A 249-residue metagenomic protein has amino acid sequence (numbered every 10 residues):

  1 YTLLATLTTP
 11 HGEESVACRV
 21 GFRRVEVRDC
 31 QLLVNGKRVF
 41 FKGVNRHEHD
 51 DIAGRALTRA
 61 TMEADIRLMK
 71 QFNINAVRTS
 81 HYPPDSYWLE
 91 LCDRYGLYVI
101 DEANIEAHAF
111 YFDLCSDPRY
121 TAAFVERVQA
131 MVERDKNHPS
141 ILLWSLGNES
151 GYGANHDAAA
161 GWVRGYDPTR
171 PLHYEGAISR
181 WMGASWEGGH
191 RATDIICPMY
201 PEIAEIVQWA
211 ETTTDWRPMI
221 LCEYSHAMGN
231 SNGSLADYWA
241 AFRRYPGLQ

Functional and structural regions predicted by a protein language model:
L4-K70, E90, V163: N-terminal carbohydrate-binding accessory modules
I66-M69, A76-Q249: Substrate-binding/catalytic cleft of secreted carbohydrate-active enzymes, primarily glycoside hydrolases
